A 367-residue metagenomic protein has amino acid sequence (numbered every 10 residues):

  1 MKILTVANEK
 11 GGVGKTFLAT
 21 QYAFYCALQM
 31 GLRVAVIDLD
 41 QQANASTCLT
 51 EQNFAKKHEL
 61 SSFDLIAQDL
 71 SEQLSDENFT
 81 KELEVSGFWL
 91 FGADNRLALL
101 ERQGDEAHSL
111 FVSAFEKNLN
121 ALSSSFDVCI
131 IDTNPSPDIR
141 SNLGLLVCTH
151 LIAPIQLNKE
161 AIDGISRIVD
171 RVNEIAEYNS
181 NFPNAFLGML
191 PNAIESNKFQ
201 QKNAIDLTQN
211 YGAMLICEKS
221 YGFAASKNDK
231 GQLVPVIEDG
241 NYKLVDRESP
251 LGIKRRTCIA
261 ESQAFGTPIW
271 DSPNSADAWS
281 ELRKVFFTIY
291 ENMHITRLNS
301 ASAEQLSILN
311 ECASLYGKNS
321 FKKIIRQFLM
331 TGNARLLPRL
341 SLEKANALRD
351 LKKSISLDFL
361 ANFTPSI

Functional and structural regions predicted by a protein language model:
M1-I367: P-loop NTP-binding core
